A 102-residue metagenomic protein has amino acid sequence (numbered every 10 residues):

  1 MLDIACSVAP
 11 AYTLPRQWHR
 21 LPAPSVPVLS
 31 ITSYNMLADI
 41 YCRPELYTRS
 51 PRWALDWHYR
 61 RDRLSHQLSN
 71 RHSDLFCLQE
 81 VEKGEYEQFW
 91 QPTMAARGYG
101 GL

Functional and structural regions predicted by a protein language model:
M1-R97: N-terminal, active-site-proximal structural segment of metallo-dependent hydrolase catalytic domains
G100-L102: A short, structured active-site edge motif that brings together acidic residues
